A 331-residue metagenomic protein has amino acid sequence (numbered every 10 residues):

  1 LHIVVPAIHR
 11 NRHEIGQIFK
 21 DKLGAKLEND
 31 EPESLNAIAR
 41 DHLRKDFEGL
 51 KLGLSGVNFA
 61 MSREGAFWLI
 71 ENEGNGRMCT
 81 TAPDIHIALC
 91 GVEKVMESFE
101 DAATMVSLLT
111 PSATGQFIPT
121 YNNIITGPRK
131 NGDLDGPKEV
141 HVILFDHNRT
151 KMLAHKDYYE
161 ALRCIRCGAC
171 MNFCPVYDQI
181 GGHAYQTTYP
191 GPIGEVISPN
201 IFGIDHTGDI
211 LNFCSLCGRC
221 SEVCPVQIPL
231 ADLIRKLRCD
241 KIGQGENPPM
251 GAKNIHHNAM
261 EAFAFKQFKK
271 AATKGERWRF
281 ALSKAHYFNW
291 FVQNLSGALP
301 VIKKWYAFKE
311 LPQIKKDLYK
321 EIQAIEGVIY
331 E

Functional and structural regions predicted by a protein language model:
L1-D157: The feature marks the mature, well-folded catalytic cores of soluble enzymes
R40, N123-K130, K266-K270, W305-K309: Amphipathic alpha-helical surface "interface" segments used for docking/oligomerization or membrane association within
R63, N172, E222: Short alpha-helical basic/polar micro-motif
E97-E100, P111-I118, N172, Q179 (+2 more regions): Acidic/polar loop patches that form or flank catalytic/metal-binding clefts of enzymes that bind anionic ligands
F117-Y121, P249-A252, S296-V301: Short coil/turn segments at secondary-structure boundaries
G132-A161, V176-S296: Ferredoxin-type iron-sulfur electron-transfer modules in oxidoreductases and energy-metabolism complexes
C164, G168-M171: Phosphate-binding glycine-rich loops and their immediate beta-loop-alpha structural context
A285-E331: Short linear elements at protein peripheries
